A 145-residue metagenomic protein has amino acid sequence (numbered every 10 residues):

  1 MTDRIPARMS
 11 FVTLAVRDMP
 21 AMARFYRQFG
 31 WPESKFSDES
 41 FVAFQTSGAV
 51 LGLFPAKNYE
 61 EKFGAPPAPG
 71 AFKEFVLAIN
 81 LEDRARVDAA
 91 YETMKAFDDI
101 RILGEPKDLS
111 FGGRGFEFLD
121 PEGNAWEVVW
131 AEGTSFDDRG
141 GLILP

Functional and structural regions predicted by a protein language model:
M1, E61-P67: Short beta-strand/turn micro-motifs at beta-sheet edges
M1-I5, Y91-P145: Vicinal oxygen chelate
R8-R17, F44-Q45, A65-T93, R114-L119: Vicinal oxygen chelate
T13-E60: Core segments of cupin and vicinal oxygen chelate
A23-R24, D88, W126: Alpha-helical elements of the RecA-like P-loop NTPase motor core of helicases
Y26, G30, E82-V87, M94-E105: Short, charged helix-to-loop "capping" segments that act as catalytic/coupling loops
W31-V42, E74-A78, L109-G113: Generic detector of contiguous secondary-structure segments
A49-L51, F75, P121, W126: Change "...and in nucleic-acid phosphodiester-cleaving endonucleases..." to "...and in nucleic-acid processing enzymes
